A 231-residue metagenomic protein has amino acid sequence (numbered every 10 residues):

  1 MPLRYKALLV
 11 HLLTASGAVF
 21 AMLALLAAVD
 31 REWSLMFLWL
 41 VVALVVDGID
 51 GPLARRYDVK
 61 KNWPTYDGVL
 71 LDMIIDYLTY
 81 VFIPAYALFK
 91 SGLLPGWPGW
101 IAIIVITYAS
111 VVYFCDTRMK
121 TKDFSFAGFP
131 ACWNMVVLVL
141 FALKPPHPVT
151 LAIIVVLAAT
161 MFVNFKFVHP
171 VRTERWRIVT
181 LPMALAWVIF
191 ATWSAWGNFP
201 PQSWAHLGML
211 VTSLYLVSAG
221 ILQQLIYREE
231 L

Functional and structural regions predicted by a protein language model:
M1-V59: Active-site-proximal cofactor/substrate-binding loop regions of enzyme domains
M1-Y5, L35, D58-G68, K90-P95 (+3 more regions): Short juxtamembrane and helix-loop transition motifs at transmembrane-helix boundaries in membrane proteins
L9-S16, M36, I74, L78 (+5 more regions): Alpha-helical transmembrane segments
V10-A15, R56-Y113: Multi-pass membrane catalytic core of lipid/isoprenoid biosynthesis enzymes
L23-W39, I74, L78, F82-I103 (+2 more regions): Helix-coil boundary and interhelical linker segments in multi-pass alpha-helical membrane proteins
L40-D47, V105-Y113, L157-N164, T212-A219: Alpha-helical transmembrane segments of multi-pass membrane proteins
I49-G68, F124-A127, A131: Cytosolic, membrane-interface loops and tails of multi-pass inner-membrane proteins
F126-L231: C-terminal membrane-associated helical module and adjoining short loops/tails
